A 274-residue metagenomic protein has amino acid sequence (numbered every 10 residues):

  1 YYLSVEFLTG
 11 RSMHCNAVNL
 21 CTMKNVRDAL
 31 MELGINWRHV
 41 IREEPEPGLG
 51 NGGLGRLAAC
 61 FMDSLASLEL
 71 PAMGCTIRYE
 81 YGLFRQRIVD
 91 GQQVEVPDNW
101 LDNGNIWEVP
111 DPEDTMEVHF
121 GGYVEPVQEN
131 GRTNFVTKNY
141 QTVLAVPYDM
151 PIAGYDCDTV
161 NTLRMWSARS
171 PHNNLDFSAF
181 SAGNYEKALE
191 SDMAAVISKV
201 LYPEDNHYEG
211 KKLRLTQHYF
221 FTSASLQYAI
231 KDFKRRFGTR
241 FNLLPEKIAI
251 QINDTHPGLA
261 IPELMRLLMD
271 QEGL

Functional and structural regions predicted by a protein language model:
Y1-L274: A conserved ligand/cofactor-binding region detector
